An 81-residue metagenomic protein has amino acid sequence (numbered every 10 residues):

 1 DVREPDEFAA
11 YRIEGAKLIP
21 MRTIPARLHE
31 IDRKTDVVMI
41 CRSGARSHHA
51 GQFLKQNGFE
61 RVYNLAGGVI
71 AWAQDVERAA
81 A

Functional and structural regions predicted by a protein language model:
P5-V38, A45-A81: Rhodanese-like catalytic fold shared by cysteine-dependent sulfurtransferases and DSP/PTP-type phosphatases
